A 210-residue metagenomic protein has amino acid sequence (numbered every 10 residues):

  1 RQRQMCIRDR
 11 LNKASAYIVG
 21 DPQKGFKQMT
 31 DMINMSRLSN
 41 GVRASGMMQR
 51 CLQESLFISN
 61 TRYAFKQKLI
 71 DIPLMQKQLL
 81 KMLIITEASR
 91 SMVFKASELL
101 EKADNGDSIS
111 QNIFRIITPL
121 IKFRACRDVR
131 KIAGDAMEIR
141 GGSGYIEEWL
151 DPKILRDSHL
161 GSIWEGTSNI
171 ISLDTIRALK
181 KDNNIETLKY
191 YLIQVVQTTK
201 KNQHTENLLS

Functional and structural regions predicted by a protein language model:
Q2-I7: Short, small-residue-biased leader/transition segments that mark boundaries at the very start of proteins
D9-S36, Q53-D71, S210: A glycine-rich, basic-preceded beta-loop-alpha segment at the flavin cofactor/substrate interface of flavin-utilizing
C51-E54, I85, M92-K95, D128 (+1 more regions): Amphipathic, well-ordered alpha-helical segments in soluble domains
E87-K122: C-terminal helix-coil-helix/basic helical segment that borders enzyme active sites and/or dimer interfaces and provides
N112-Q194: Alpha-helix capping/hinge segments and adjacent helical runs
K201-S210: Generic long, charged, amphipathic alpha-helical segments
